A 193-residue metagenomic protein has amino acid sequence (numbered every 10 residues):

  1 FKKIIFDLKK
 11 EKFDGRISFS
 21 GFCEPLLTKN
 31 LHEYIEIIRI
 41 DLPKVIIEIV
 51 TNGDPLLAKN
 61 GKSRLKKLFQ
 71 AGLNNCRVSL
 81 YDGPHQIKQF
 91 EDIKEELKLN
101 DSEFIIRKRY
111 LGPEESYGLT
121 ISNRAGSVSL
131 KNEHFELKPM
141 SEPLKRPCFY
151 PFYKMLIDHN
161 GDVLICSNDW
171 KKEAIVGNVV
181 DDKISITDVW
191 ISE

Functional and structural regions predicted by a protein language model:
F1-K138, P143-R146: Conserved glycine-rich "GG(E/T)P / GGGxP" loop and the immediately following alpha-helix in the radical SAM core
K131-E193: Accessory C-terminal segments flanking Radical SAM cores
